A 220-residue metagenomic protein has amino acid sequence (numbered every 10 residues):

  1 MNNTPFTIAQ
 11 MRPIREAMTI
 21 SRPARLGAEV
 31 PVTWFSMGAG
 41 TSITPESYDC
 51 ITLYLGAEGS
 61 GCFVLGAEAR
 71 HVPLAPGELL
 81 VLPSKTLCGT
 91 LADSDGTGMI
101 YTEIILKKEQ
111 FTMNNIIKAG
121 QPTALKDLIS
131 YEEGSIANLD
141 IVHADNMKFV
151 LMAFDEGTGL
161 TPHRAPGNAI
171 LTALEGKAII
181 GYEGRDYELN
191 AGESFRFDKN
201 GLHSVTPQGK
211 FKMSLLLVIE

Functional and structural regions predicted by a protein language model:
M1-G89: Ordered, small/hydrophobic-rich secondary-structure cores
M1-P31, A75-P76, L80, S94-N146: A short, N-terminal "cap"/entry segment at the start of jelly-roll beta-barrel domains of the cupin/DSBH fold
E16-I20, P31-Y48, G134-N138, M147-A165 (+1 more regions): Conserved short histidine dyad/triad with adjacent acidic residue
A28, G66-E68, G181-R185, Q208: Short strand-coil-strand connectors
A28, T41, E78, T86 (+5 more regions): Surface-exposed loop/turn positions
S36, S47-F63, M152-D155, R164-I179: Short, conserved beta-strand element in jelly-roll/cupin
E68-S84, E183-N200: Short acidic-glycine-tyrosine-enriched beta hairpin
S84-Q110, K199-E220: Ligand-binding loop in jelly-roll beta-barrel domains
